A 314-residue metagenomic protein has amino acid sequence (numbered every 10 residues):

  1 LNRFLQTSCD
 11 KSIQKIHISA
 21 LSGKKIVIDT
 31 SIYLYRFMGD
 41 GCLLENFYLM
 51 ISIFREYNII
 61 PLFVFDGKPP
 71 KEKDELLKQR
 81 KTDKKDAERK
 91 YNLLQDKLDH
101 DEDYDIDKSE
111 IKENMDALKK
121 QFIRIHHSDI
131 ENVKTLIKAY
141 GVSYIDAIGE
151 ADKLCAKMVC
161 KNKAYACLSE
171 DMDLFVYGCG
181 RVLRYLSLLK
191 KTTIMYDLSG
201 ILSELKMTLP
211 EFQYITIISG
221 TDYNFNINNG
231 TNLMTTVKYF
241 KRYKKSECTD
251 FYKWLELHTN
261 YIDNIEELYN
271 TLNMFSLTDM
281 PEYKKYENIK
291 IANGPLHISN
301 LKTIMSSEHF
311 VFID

Functional and structural regions predicted by a protein language model:
R3, S8, L21-I148, L154: Noncatalytic, basic helical substrate-engagement surface that gates or grips nucleic-acid strands
S8-S22, I26, M50, Y57 (+1 more regions): Non-catalytic nucleic-acid-binding/docking modules located in mid-to-C-terminal regions of nucleic-acid enzymes
K68-K71, E150-L154, D173-Y177, N232 (+1 more regions): Short amphipathic alpha-helical segments embedded in low-complexity Lys/Glu-rich regions
Q79, V182-K190: A short alpha->loop->secondary-structure connector
K108-E113, C167, Y177, P295-H297 (+2 more regions): Charged, low-complexity C-terminal accessory regions
E150, M172-L174, S187-T193: Short, acidic/turn-prone active-site loops that include or flank metal/cofactor- and phosphate-binding residues
C155-Y185: Acidic, metal-binding active-site segment of PIN/NYN-like and related structure-specific nucleases
